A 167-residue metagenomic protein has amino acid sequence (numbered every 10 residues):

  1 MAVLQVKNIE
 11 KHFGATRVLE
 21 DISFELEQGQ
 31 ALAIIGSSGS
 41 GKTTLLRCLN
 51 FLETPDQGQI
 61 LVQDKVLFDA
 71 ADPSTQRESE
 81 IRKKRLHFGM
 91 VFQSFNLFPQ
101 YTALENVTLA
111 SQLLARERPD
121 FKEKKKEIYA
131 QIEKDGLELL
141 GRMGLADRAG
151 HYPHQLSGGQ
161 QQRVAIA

Functional and structural regions predicted by a protein language model:
T16-R17, R82, D147: Short coil-to-beta microelement around the adenine-binding A-loop and adjacent beta1/P-loop entry of ABC ATPase
I35-S37: The feature captures the beta-strand-to-loop junction immediately N-terminal to the Walker
N50: Helix-to-loop junction immediately C-terminal to a conserved catalytic motif
K65-A71, T108, Q112-D147: Conserved ABC ATPase "signature" region
H151-Q162: Conserved ABC ATPase signature
I166: Hydrophobic anchor residue at the start of the ABC signature
